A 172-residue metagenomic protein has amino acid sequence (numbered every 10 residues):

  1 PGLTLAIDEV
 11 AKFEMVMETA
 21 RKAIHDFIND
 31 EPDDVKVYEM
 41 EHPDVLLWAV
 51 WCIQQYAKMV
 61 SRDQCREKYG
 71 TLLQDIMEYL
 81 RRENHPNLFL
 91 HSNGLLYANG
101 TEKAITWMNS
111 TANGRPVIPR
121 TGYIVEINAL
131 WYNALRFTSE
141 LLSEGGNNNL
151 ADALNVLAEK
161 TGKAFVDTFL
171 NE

Functional and structural regions predicted by a protein language model:
P1-N99, V125-N128, Y132: Aromatic-rich carbohydrate-recognition surfaces in CAZymes
I7-E9, Y123, T138, G145: A generic structural motif
E9-V10, R120, E172: Intrinsic-disorder/low-complexity, polar/charged segments
Y56, R115, S139-E140: Amphipathic alpha-helical interaction segments
D63, T121-G122, N148: Active-site oxyanion-binding pockets that recognize sulfate/phosphate
R81-N93, Y97, L130-E172: Catalytic cores of carbohydrate-active enzymes
S92-A112: Carboxylate-rich helix-loop segments that flank metal/cofactor sites and access channels in metalloenzymes
I105-L130, R136: Acidic/Ser/Thr-rich, low-complexity mid-to-C-terminal regulatory regions of eukaryotic proteins
